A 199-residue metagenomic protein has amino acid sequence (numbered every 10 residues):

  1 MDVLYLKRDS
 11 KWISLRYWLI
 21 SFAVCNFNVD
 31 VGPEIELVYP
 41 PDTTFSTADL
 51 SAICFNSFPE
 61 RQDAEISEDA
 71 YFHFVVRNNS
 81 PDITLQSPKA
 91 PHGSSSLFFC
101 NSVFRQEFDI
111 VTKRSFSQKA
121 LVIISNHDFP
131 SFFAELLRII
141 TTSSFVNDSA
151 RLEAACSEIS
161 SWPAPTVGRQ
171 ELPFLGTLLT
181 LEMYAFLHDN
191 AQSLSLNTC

Functional and structural regions predicted by a protein language model:
M1-C199: N-terminal module detector in large eukaryotic regulators
